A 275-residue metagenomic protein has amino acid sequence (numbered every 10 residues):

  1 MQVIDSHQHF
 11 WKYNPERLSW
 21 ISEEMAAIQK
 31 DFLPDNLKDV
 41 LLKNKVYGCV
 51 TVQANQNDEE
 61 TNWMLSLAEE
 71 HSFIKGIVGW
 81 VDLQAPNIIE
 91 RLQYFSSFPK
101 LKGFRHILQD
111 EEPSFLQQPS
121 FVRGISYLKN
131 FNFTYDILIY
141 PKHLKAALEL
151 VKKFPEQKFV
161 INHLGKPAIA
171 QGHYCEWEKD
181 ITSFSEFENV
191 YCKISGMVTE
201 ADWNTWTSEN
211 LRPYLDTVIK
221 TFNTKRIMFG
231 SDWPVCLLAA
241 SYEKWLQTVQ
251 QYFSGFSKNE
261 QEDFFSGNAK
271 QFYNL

Functional and structural regions predicted by a protein language model:
M1-S6, A27-G48, T217, T221-M228 (+1 more regions): Mid-to-C-terminal alpha-helical segments outside catalytic/metal-binding sites
M1-W20: Replace "His-x-His-based motif
H7, C49, M64, I77 (+7 more regions): Conserved, mostly hydrophobic/aromatic
H9, N55, G165, M197-V198 (+1 more regions): Catalytic metal-binding/acid-base residues of hydrolase active sites
S22-K30, D35-Q56, I74-D82, K102-H106 (+1 more regions): Divalent metal-dependent hydrolysis catalytic cores, especially in the metallo-beta-lactamase
E59-I74, I161, R212-K220, E243-Y252: Short, electropositive alpha-helical surface patch
E59-K142, E149-V151, K193-M197, N204-T205: Active-site gating/metal-coordination segments in enzymes
Q117-M228: Catalytic pocket-lining loop regions of alpha/beta-barrel enzymes, especially the amidohydrolase/enolase/GH5 lineages
